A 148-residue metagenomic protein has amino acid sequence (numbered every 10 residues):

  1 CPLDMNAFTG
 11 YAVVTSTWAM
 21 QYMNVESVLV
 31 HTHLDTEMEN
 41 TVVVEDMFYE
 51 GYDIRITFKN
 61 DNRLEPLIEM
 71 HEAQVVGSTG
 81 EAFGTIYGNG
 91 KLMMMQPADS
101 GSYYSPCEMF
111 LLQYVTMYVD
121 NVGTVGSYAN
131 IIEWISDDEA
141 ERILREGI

Functional and structural regions predicted by a protein language model:
C1-I148: Ser/Thr/Gly/Pro-rich, low-complexity flexible regions
